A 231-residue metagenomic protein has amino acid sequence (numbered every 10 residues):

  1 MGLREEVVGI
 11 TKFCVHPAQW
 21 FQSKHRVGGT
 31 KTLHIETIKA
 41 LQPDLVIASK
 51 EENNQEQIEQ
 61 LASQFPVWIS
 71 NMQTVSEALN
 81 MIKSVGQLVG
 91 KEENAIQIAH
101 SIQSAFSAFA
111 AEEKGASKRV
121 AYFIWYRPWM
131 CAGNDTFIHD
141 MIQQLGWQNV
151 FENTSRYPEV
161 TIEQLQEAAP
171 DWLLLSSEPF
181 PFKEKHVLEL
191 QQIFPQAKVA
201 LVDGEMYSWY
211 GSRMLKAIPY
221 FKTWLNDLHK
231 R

Functional and structural regions predicted by a protein language model:
M1-R231: N-terminal ligand-binding lobe of clamshell/alpha-beta domains
